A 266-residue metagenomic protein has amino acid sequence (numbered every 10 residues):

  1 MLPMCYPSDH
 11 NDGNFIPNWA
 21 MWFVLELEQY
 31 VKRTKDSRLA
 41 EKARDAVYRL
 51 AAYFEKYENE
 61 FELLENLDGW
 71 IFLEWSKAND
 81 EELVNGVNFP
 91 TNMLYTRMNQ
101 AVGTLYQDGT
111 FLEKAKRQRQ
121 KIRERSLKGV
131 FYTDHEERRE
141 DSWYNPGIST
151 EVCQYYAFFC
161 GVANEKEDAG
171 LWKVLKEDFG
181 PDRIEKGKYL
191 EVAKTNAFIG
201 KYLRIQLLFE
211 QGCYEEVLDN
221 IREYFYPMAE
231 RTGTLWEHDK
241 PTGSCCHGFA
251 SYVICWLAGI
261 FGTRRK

Functional and structural regions predicted by a protein language model:
M1-K266: Active-site core of glycosidic bond-cleaving carbohydrate-active enzymes
